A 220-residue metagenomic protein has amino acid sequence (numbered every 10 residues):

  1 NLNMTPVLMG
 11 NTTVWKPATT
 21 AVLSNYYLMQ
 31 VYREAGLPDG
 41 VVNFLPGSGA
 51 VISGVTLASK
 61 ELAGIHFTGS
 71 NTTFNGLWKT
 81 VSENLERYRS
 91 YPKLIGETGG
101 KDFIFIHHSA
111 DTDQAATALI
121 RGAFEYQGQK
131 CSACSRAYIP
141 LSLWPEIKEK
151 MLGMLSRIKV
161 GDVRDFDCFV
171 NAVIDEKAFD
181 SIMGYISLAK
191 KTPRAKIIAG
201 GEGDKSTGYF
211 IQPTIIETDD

Functional and structural regions predicted by a protein language model:
N1, P17, T68-G69, T98: Glycine-rich, histidine-containing beta strand-loop boundary motifs that form or position
N1-D39, D113: Conserved small-residue-rich beta-alpha loop and adjacent elements that most often cradle the phosphate/pyrophosphate
T5-V7, T56, E86: Hydrophobic/aromatic ligand-binding patch that stacks against planar heteroaromatic rings of cofactors or nucleotides
K16-A18, P46, H108: Short beta->alpha connector loops at strand-helix junctions that form conserved, small/polar/Pro-enriched
T20-L23, A50-V51, T72, P145: Short alpha-helical
V31-G36, A58-K60, G64, N71-D220: ALDH superfamily catalytic-core signature
N43-H66: A structured beta-alpha segment of the ubiquitous adenosine-cofactor-binding alpha/beta core
